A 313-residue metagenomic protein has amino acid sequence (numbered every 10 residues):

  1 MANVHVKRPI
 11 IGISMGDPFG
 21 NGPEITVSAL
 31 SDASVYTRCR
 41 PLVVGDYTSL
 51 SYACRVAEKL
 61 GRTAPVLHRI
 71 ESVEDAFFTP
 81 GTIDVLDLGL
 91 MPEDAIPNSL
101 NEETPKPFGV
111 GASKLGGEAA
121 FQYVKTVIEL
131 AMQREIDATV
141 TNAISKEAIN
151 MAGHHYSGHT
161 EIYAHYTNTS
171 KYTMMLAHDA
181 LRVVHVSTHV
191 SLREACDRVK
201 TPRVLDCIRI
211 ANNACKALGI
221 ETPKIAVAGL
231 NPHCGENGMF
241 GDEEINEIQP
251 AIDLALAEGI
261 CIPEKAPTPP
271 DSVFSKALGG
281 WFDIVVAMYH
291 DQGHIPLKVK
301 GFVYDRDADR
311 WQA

Functional and structural regions predicted by a protein language model:
M1-H159, D206-A226, L230-M288, Q292-A313: Contiguous, glycine/small-aliphatic-enriched amphipathic segments in soluble metabolic enzymes
T79, K171, A180-R182: A generic structural signal for well-ordered coil/turn residues at beta-strand boundaries that shape enzyme active-site
D84-D87, M174, V183: Conserved beta-strand scaffold positions in the cores of enzyme catalytic domains, especially in NTP/NDP-utilizing
A164-L176: FAD-binding core/adjacent interface of flavoenzyme oxidoreductases
N168, T188-S191, P232-G235: A broad detector of the eukaryotic-type serine/threonine protein kinase catalytic domain
L176-D206: Ligand-binding beta-strand-loop-alpha-helix segment within the catalytic cores of soluble metabolic enzymes
